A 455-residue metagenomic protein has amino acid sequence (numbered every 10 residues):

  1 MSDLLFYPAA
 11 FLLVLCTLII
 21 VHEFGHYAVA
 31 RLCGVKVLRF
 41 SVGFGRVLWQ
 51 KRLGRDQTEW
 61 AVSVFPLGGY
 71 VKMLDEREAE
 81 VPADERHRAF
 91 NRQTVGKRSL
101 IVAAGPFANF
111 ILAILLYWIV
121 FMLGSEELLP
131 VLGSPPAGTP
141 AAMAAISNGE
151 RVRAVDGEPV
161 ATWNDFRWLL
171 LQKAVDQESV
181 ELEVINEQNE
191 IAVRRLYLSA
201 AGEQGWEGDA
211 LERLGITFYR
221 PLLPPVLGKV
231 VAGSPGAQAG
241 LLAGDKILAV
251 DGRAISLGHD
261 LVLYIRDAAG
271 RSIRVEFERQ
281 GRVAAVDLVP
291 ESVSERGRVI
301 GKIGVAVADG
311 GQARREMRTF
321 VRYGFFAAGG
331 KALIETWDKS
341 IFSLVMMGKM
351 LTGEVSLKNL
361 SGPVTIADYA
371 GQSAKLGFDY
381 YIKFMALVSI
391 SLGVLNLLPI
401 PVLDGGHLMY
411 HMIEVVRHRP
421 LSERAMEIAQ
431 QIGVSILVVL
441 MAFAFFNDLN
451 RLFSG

Functional and structural regions predicted by a protein language model:
S2, R88-G96, L211-G240, K246-A249 (+4 more regions): Functional transmembrane alpha-helices
D3-H26, S99-L100, P106-V120: Hydrophobic alpha-helical transmembrane signal-anchor segments
F6-D84, L395-R417: Small-residue-rich helix-interface/hinge motifs
L15-I19, K72, N109, V388-N396 (+1 more regions): Alpha-helical transmembrane segments of multi-pass membrane proteins
H22, V62, G105, A141 (+14 more regions): Terminal peptide-recognition signature
L32, L67-G138, G157, Q188 (+1 more regions): Internal alpha-helical transmembrane segments
S99-S134, W168-L170, E181-E183, E190-G228 (+3 more regions): PDZ/PDZ-like peptide-tail recognition elements
P136-E150, W168-L169, A232-D245, L263-Y264: PDZ/PDZ-like domain micro-motif
